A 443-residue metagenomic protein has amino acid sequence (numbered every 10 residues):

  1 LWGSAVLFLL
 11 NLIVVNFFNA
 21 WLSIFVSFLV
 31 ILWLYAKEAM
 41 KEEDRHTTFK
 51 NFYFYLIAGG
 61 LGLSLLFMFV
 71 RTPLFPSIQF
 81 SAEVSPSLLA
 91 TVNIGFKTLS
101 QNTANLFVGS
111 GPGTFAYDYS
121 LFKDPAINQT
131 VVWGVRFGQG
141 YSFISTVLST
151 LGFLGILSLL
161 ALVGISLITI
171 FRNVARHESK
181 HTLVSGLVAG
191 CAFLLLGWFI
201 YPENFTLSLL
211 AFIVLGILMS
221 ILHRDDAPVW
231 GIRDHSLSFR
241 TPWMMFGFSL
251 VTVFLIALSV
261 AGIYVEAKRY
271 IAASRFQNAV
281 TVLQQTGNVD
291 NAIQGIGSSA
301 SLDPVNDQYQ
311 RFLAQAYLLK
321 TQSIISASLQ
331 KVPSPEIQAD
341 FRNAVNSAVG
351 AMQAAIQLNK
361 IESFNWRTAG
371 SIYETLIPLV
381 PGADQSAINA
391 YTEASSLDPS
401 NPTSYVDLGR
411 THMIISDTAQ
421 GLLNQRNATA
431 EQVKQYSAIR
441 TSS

Functional and structural regions predicted by a protein language model:
L1, L22-Y35, L159-V163, T169 (+1 more regions): Transmembrane alpha-helices of multi-pass inner-membrane enzymes
G3-N16, F193-F199: Membrane-interface alpha helices of multi-pass inner-membrane proteins
L9-I24, F28-A104, P112, Y117-L121 (+3 more regions): A membrane-periplasm/extracellular boundary helix in multi-pass inner-membrane enzymes that assemble envelope glycans
M40-G59, S179-V184, I232-F254: Membrane-interfacial entry segments at the cytosolic side of transmembrane helices
E83-S85, N93-V108, P112-S149, S328-A339: Interfacial juxtamembrane loops and adjacent helix segments that form the catalytic/substrate-binding surfaces
Y264-Q285, G297, S301-E336, L358-P378 (+1 more regions): Amphipathic alpha-helical repeat scaffolds of TPR domains
S299, A354-A355, E393-A394: Canonical positions in the second alpha-helix
